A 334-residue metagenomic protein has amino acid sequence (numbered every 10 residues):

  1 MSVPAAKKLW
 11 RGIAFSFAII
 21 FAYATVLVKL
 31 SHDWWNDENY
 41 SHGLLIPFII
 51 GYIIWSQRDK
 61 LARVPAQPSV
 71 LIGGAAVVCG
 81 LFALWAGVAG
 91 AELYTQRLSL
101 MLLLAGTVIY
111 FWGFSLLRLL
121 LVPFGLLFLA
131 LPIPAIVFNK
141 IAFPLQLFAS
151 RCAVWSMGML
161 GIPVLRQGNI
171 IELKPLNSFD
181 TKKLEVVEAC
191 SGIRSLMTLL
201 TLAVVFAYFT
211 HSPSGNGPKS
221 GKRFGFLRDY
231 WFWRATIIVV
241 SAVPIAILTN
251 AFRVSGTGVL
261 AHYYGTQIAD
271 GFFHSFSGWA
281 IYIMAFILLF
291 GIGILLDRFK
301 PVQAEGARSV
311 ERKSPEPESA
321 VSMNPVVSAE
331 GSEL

Functional and structural regions predicted by a protein language model:
M1-L334: Hydrophobic N-terminal alpha-helices or hydrophobic patches in metabolic proteins across all domains of life
